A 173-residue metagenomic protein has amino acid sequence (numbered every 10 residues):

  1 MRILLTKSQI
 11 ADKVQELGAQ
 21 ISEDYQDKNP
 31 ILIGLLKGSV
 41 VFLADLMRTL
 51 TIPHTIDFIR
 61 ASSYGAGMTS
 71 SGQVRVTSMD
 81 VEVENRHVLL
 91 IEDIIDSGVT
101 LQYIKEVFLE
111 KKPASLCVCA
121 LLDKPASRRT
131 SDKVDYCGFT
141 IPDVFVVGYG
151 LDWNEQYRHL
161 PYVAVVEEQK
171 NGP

Functional and structural regions predicted by a protein language model:
M1-P173: PRPP-associated nucleotide enzymes
